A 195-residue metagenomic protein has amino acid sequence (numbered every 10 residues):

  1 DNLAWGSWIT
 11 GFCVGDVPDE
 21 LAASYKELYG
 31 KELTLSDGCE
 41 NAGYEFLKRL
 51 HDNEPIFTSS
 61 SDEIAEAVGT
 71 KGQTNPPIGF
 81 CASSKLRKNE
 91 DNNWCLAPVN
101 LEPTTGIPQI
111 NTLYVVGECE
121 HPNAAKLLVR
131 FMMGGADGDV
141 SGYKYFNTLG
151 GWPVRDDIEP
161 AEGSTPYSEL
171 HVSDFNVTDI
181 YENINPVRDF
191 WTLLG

Functional and structural regions predicted by a protein language model:
D1-G69: Extracytoplasmic ligand-binding site segments that recognize negatively charged/polar headgroups
D1-W5, F131-P160: Periplasmic-binding protein-like
L3, D37-N41, T58-D62, G106 (+2 more regions): Soluble non-cytosolic domains of exported or imported proteins
F12, E32, L50, E54-F57 (+2 more regions): N-terminal secretory/targeting leader peptides
C13-V17, H51-P55, G69-Q73, E120 (+2 more regions): Sec-exported extracytoplasmic/periplasmic mature domains
I56-K88: Oxyanion-binding "anion nests"
E63, N75-P77, C81, D91-Y145: Extracytoplasmic/periplasmic substrate-recognition and gating elements
E159-G195: Extracellular/periplasmic bilobal clamshell ligand-binding domains
